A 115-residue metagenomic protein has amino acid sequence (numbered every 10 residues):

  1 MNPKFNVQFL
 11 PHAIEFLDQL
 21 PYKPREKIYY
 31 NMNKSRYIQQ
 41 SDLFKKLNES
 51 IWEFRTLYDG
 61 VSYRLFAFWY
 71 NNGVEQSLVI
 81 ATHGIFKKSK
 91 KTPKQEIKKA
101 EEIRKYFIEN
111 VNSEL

Functional and structural regions predicted by a protein language model:
M1-S62, N71-V79, F86-L115: Basic, Lys/Arg-enriched alpha-helical interface segments
